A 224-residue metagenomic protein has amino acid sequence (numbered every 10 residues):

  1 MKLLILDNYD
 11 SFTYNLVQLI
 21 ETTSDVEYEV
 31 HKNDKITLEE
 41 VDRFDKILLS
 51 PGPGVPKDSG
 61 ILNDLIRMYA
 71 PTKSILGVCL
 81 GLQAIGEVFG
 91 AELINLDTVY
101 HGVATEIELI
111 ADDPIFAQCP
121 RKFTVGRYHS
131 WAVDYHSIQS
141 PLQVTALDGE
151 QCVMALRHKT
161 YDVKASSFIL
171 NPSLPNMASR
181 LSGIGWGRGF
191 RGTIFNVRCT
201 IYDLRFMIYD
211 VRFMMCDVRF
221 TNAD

Functional and structural regions predicted by a protein language model:
M1-P71, L80, N176-T193: N-terminal beta1-alpha1 cap of cysteine-dependent amidohydrolase-like domains
I5, G126-R127, S167: Short beta-strand segments
Y28-V30, L93, V144: Generic structural signal for residues in well-ordered beta-strands
F44-D113, A117: Cysteine-nucleophile active-site neighborhood
C79, H129, I169: Histidine-centered divalent metal-coordination motifs
D113-Y161: Catalytic beta-strand/loop cores that center a nucleophilic Ser/Cys/Thr and support acyl-enzyme chemistry
Q143-L147, Q151-G192: C-terminal and late-domain segments of enzyme folds
I194-D224: Arg/Gly-rich low-complexity intrinsically disordered repeat tracts
